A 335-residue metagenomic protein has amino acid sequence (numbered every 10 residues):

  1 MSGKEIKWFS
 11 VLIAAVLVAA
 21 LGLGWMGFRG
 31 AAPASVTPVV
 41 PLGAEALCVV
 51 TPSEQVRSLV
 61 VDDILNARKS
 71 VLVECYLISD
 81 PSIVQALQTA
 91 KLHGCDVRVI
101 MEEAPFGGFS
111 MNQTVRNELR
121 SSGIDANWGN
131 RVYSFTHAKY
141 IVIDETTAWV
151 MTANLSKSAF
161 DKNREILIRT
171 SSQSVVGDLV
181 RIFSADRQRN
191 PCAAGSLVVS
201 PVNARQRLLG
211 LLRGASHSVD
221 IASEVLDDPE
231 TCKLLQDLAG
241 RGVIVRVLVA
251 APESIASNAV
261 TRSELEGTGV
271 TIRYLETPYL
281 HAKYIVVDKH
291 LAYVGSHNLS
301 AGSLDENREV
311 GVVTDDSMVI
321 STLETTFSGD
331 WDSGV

Functional and structural regions predicted by a protein language model:
M1-I6: Short, Lys/Arg-rich N-terminal segment immediately upstream of the first membrane anchor
F9-I13, G22-R68, E74-G214, P229-L234 (+4 more regions): HKD-type phospholipase D/PLD-like phosphodiesterase module
V18-A19: Intrinsically disordered, low-complexity linkers and terminal regions that flank or interleave Cys/His-based
V225-L226: Long, repeat-rich segments with strong aromatic
